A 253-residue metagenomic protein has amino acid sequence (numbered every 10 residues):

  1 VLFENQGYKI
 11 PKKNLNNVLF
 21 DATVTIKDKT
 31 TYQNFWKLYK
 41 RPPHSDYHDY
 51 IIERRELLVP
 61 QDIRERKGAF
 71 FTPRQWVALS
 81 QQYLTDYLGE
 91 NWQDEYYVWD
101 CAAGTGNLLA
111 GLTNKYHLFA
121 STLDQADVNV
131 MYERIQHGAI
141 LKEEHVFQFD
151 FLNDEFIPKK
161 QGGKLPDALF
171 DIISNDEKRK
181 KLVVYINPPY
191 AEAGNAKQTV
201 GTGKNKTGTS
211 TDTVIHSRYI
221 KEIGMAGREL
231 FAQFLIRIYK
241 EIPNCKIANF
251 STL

Functional and structural regions predicted by a protein language model:
V1-R66: A short N-terminal interaction module
P60-G68, H216-E222: Glycine- and acidic
R66, T72-I157: Conserved S-adenosyl-L-methionine
T72, W76, K164, A226-L230: Soluble or luminal CAZymes and related metallo-dependent hydrolases
D154-R179: Short amphipathic alpha-helix with an adjacent loop that forms part of the alpha/beta core around
I172-A193: Carboxylate/His-rich catalytic cores and anion/metal-binding grooves
Y190-G227: A mobile, often basic/glycine-rich helix-loop segment that functions as the active-site lid/recognition loop
Y219-L253: Conserved Class I SAM-dependent methyltransferase catalytic core
